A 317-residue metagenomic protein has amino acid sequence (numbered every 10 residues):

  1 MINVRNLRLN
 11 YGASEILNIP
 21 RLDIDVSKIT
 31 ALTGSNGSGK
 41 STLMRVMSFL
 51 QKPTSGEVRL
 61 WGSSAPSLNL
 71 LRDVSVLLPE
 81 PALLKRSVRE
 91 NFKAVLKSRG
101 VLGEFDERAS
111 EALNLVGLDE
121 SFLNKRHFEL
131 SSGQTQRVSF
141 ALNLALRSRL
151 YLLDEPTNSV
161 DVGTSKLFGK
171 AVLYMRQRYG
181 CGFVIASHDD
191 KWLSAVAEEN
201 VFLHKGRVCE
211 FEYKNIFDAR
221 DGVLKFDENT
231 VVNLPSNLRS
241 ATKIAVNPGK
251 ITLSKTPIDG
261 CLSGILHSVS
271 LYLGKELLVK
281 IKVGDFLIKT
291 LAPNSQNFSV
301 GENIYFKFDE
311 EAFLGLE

Functional and structural regions predicted by a protein language model:
S48: Helix-to-loop junction immediately C-terminal to a conserved catalytic motif
G56-L70: Conserved ABC transporter NBD signature motif
E80-E90: Conserved catalytic motifs of ABC-family nucleotide-binding domains
E104-F122: Conserved ABC ATPase "signature" region
R126-L130: Conserved ABC ATPase signature
Y151-E155: Catalytic Walker B motif of ABC-type/P-loop ATPase nucleotide-binding domains
K225-E317: Non-catalytic connector elements of ABC transporters
